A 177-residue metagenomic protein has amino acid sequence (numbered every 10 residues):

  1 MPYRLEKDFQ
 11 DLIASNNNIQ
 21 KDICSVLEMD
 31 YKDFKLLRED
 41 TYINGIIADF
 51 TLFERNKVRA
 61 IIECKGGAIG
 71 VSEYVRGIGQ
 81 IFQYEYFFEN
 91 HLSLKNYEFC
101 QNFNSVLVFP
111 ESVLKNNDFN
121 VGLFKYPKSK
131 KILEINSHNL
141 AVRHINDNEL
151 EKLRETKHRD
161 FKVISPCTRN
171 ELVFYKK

Functional and structural regions predicted by a protein language model:
M1-K177: Charged, terminal alpha-helix-loop-beta segments that serve as non-catalytic nucleic-acid engagement and/or assembly
